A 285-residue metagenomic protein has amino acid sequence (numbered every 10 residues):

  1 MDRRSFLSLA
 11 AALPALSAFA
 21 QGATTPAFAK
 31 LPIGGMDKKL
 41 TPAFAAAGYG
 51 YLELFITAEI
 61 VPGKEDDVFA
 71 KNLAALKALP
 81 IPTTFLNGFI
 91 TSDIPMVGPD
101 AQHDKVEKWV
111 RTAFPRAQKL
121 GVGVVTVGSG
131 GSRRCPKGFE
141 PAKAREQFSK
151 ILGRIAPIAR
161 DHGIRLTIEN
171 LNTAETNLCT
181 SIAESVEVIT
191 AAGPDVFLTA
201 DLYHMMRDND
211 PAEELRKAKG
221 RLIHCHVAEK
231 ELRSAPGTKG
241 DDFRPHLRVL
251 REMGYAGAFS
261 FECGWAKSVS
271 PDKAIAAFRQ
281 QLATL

Functional and structural regions predicted by a protein language model:
R3-P32, K38-A47, G121, C179-L285: Histidine-acidic metal/acid-base catalytic patches
A10-A23, P95-F197: Active-site acidic/histidine proton-transfer and metal-coordination neighborhood in alpha/beta enzyme cores
D37, I56-A58, F89-S92, G131-R133 (+4 more regions): Active-site-proximal loop/turn and secondary-structure-junction residues that shape catalytic pockets, frequently
T41-P42, E65-P80, W109-G121, G153-P157 (+2 more regions): Short amphipathic alpha-helices and their capping/turn segments at secondary-structure boundaries
A47-D66, N87-D93: N-terminal substrate-binding region of glycoside hydrolase catalytic domains
F55-L73, S129-P136: Glycine-rich, proline-tolerant flexible connector loops at the mouths of alpha/beta enzymes
N72, A78-H103: Mid-chain, structured segments of secreted extracytoplasmic proteins
